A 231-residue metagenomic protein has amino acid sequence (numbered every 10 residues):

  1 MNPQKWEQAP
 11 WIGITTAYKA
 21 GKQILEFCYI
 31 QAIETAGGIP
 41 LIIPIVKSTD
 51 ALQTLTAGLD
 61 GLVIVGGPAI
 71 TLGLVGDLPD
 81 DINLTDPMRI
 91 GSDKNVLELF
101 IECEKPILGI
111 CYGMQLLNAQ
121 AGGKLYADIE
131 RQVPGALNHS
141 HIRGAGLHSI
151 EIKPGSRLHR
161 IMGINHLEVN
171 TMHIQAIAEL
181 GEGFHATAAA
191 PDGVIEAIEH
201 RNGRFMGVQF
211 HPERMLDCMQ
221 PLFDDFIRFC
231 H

Functional and structural regions predicted by a protein language model:
M1-L108, A119-Q120, Y126, E130-M162 (+4 more regions): N-terminal beta1-alpha1 cap of cysteine-dependent amidohydrolase-like domains
C111, H173, H211: Active-site glycine-centered loops adjacent to acidic/histidine catalytic or metal-binding residues that shape
Y112-M114, A121: Active-site loop->helix "elbow" adjoining a glycine-rich segment at hydrolase catalytic centers
L167, F184, F205: Short, conserved active-site loop motifs that form the nucleotide-linked donor/cofactor pocket
E168-I174, I198: Short catalytic/ligand-gating loop segments at beta-alpha or beta-beta junctions within enzyme catalytic domains
M206-F210: Active-site-proximal beta-strand elements of phosphoester/diester hydrolases
